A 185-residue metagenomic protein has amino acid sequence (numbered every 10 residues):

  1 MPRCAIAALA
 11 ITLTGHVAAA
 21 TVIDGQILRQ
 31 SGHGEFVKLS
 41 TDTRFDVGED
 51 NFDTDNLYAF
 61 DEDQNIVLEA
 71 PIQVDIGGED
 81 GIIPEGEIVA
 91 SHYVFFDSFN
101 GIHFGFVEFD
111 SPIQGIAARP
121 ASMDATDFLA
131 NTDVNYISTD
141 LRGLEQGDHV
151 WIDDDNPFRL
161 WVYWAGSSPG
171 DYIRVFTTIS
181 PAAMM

Functional and structural regions predicted by a protein language model:
M1-V22, Y172, I179-M185: Short, threonine-centered small-residue motifs that mark membrane-proximal processing/anchoring sites and TM-junction
T21-A182: Mature extracellular "passenger" or substrate-interacting domains of secreted, surface-exposed proteins
